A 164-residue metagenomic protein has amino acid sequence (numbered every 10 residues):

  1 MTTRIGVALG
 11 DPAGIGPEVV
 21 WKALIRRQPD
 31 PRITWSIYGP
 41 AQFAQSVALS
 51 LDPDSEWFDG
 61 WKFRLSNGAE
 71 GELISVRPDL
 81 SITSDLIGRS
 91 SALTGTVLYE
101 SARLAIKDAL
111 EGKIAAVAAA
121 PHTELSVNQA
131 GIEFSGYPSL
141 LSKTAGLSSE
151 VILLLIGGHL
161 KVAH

Functional and structural regions predicted by a protein language model:
M1-P138: Contiguous, glycine/small-aliphatic-enriched amphipathic segments in soluble metabolic enzymes
S66, L154-H164: Ligand-binding beta-strand-loop-alpha-helix segment within the catalytic cores of soluble metabolic enzymes
I132, S142-A145: N-terminal beta-strand/alpha-helix entry module and adjacent surface of metal-dependent catalytic domains
Y137, S148-I152: Ligand-binding "clamshell"
S142, V151-L155: A generic local secondary-structure boundary/capping motif
